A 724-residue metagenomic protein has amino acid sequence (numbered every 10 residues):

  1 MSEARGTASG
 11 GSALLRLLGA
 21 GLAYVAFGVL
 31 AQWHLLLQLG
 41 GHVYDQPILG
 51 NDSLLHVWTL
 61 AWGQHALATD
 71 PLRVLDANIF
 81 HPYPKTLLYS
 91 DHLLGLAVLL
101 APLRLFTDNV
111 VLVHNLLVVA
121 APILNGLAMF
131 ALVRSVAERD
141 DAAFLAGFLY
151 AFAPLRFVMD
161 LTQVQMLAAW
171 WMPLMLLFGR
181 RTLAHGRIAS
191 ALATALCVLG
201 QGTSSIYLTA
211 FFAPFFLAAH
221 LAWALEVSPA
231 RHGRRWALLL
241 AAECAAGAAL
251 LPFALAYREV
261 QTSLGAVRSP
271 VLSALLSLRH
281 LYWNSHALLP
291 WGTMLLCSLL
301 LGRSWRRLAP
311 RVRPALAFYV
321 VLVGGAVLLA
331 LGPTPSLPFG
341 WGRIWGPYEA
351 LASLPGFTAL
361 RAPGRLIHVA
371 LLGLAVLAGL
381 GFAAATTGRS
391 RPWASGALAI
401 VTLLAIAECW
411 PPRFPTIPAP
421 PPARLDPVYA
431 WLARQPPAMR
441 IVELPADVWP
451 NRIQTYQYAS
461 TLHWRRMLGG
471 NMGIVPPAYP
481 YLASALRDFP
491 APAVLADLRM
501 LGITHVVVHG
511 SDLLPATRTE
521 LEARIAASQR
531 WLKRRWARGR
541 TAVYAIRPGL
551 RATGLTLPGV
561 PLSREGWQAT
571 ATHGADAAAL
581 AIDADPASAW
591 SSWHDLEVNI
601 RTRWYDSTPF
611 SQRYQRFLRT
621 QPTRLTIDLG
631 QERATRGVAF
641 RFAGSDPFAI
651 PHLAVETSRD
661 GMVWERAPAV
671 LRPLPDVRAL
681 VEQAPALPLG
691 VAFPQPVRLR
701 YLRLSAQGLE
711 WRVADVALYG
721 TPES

Functional and structural regions predicted by a protein language model:
M1-W33, W305-L322, G396-A399: Start-transfer (signal-anchor) and selected internal transmembrane alpha helices of multi-pass inner/ER membrane
R16-A26, L196-C197, H220, A230-L255 (+3 more regions): Hydrophobic alpha-helical membrane-interfacial segments at the cytosolic entry of transmembrane helices
Y24-F27, L116-V136, D141-L225, E243 (+3 more regions): Membrane-embedded helix bundles of polyisoprenyl
F27-G126, A151-A169, L337-L351: Membrane-interface coil-to-helix junctions
P47-A66, W236-W305, L328, E349-H368: Periplasmic/ER-lumenal interhelical loops and adjacent helix-loop junctions in multi-pass membrane proteins
L221, P290-R313, A317-A330, G381-A384: Hydrophobic, aromatic-rich transmembrane alpha-helices and their immediate juxtamembrane boundary segments
L240-C244, V376, F382-W410: Signature aromatic-anchored transmembrane alpha helix within multi-pass, membrane-resident enzymes that catalyze glycan
R268, T402-Q621, E632-R636, F640-A654 (+4 more regions): Extracytoplasmic
